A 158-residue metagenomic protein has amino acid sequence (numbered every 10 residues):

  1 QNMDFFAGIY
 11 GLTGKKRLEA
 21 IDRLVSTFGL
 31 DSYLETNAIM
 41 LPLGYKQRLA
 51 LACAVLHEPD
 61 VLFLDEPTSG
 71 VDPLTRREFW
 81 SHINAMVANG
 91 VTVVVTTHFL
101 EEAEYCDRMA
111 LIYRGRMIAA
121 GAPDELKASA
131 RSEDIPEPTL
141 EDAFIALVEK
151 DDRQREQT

Functional and structural regions predicted by a protein language model:
D4, G8-Y33: Conserved ABC ATPase "signature" region
N37-L41: Conserved ABC ATPase signature
L51, F79: Hydrophobic anchor residue at the start of the ABC signature
E58: Conserved catalytic motifs of ABC-family nucleotide-binding domains
L62-D65: Catalytic Walker B motif of ABC-type/P-loop ATPase nucleotide-binding domains
A120-G121: ABC ATPase "signature
